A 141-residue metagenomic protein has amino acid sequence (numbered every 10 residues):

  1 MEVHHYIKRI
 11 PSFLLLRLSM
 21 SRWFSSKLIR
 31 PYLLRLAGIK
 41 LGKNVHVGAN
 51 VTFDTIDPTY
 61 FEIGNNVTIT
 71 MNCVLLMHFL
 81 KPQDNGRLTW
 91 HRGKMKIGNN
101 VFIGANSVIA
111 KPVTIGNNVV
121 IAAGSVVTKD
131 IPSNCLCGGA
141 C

Functional and structural regions predicted by a protein language model:
M1-G38, N66, A140-C141: Terminal amphipathic alpha-helical/low-complexity segments used for targeting or macromolecular assembly
H4-Y6, S12, L16-L18, I39-K40 (+4 more regions): Short, flexible segments with low predicted structural confidence
L18, I29-R30, V51-T52, G86 (+1 more regions): Residue-level detector of alpha-helix boundaries and kinks
F24, H46-V47, P82: Conserved short histidine dyad/triad with adjacent acidic residue
A37, K43, G48-A49, D54 (+12 more regions): Left-handed beta-helix
Q83-T89: Flexible, solvent-exposed loop segments that connect beta-strands
